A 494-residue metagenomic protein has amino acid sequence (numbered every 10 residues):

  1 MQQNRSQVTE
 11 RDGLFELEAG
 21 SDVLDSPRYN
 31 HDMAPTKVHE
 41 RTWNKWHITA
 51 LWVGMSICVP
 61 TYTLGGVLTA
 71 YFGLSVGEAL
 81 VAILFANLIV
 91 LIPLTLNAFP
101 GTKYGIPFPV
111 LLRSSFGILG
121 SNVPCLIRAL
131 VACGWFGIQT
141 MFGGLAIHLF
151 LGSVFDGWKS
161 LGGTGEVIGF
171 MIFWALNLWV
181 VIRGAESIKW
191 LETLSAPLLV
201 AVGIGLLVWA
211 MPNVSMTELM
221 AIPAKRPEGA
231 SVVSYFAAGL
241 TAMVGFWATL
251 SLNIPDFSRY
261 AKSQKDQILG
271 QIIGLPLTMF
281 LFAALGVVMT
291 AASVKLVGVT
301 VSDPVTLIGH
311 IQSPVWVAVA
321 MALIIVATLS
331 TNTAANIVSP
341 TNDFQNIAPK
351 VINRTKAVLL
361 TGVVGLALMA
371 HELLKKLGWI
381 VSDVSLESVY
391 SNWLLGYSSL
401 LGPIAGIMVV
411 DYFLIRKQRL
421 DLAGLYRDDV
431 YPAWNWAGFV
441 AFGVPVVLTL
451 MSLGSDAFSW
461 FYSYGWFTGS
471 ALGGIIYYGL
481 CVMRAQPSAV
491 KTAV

Functional and structural regions predicted by a protein language model:
Q2-E78, G203-I204, N213-V214, R226-L240 (+2 more regions): Membrane-interface "cap" regions at the ends of multi-pass membrane proteins
P35, T355, I404-G479, M483 (+1 more regions): C-terminal membrane-solvent junction of multi-pass transporters and transport-like membrane proteins
K45-Y62, L176, L207-V214, A224-M289 (+3 more regions): Hydrophobic, membrane-embedded alpha-helices of multi-pass small-molecule transporters
C58-T61, F85-P93, I127-Q139, A196-P212 (+3 more regions): Selective recognition of specific alpha-helical transmembrane segments in multi-pass small-molecule
A70-G73, A98-P100, S115, V123 (+7 more regions): Membrane-water interface regions at transmembrane-helix termini and the short interhelical loops of multi-pass membrane
C125, S153-R183, P197-L206, F236-I254 (+4 more regions): Transmembrane alpha-helical segments of multi-pass small-molecule transport proteins
I127, I138, I168-P212, Q271-L275 (+2 more regions): Membrane-interface loop-to-helix entry segments
T140, G144-S153, P197-K225, F246 (+3 more regions): Hydrophobic alpha-helical segments and their helix-loop junctions in multi-pass secondary transporters
